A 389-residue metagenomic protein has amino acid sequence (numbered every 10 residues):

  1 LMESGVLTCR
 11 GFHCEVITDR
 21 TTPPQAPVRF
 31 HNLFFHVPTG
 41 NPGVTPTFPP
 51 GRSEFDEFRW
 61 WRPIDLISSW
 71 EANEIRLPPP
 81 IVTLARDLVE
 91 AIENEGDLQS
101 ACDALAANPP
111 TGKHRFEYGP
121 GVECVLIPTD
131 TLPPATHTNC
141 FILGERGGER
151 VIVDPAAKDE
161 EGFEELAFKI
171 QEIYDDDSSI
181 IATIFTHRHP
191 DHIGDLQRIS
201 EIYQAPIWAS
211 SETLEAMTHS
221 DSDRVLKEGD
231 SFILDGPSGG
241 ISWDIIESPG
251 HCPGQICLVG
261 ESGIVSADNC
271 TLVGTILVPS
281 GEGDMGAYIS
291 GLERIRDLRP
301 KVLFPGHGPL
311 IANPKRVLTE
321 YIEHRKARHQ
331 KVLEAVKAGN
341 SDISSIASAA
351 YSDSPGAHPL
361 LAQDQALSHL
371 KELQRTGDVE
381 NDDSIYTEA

Functional and structural regions predicted by a protein language model:
L1-P46: Active-site segment of metal-dependent pyrophosphate-handling enzymes, primarily the Nudix hydrolase catalytic core
P27-N41, T47-P110: Extended, hydrophobic interaction surfaces within ordered domains
H36-P38, W60-R62, E117, L126 (+6 more regions): Short, well-ordered beta-strand micro-motif
V122-E172, C257-N269: Conserved beta-strand hairpin/beta-sheet module of binuclear metal-dependent hydrolase folds, prominently
T136, A157-S242: Active-site HxH/HxHxD metal-binding segment of metal-dependent hydrolases
L143, H307, V332, L373: Residue-level signal for inorganic ion chemistry
E149-I152, A157-E160, S222, S231 (+1 more regions): Metallo-beta-lactamase
E334-A389: C-terminal regulatory/interaction regions
